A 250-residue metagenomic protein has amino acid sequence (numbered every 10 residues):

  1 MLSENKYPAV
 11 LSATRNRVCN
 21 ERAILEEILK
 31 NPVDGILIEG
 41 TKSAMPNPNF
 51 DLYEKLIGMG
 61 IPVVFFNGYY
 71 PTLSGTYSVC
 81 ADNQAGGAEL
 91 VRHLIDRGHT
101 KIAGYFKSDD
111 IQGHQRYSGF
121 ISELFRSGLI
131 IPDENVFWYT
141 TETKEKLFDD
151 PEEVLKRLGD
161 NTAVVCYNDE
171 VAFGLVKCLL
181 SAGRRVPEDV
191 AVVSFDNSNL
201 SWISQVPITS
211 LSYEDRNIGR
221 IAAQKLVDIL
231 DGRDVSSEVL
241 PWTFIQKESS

Functional and structural regions predicted by a protein language model:
M1-R92, V154-K156: Alpha-helical recognition/docking segments in bacterial nutrient-uptake and carbohydrate-utilization systems
L2-A13, I102-G104, I121-F148: Short beta-strand elements in bilobed, periplasmic/extracellular small-molecule ligand-binding domains
L2-N5, M59, L124-I131, L158-G159 (+1 more regions): Short helix-capping segments at alpha-helix termini
V33-S43, V64, A103-Y105, V136-F137 (+2 more regions): Periplasmic-binding protein-like
Y77-G104, S122, K144-E153, A172 (+1 more regions): Hydrophobic alpha-helical segments within soluble ligand-binding/sensing domains
N83, G113, N168-D169: Helix N-cap/beta->alpha junction signal
A88-G128, S237-S249: An alpha-beta-alpha
P151-S250: Flexible loop/turn connectors
